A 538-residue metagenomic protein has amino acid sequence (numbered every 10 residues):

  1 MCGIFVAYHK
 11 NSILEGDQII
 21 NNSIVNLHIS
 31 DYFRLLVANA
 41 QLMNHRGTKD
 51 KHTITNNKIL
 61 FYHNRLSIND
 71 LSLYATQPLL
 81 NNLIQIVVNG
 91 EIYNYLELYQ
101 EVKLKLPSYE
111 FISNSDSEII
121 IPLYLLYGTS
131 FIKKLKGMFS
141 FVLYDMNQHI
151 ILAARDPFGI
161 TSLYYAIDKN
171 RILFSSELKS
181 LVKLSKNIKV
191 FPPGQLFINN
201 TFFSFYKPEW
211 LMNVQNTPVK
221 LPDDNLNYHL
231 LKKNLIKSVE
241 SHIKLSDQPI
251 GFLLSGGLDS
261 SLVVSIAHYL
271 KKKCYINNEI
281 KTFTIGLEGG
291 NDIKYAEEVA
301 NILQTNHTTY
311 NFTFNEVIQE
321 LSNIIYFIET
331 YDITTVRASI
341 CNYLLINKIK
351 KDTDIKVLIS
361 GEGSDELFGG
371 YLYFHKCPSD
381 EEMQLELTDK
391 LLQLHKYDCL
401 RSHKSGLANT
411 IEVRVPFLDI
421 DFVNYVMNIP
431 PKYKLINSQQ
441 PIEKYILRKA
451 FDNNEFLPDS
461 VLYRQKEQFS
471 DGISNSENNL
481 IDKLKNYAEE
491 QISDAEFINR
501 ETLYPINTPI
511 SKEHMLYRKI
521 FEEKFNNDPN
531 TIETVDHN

Functional and structural regions predicted by a protein language model:
M1-T330, K356: Cysteine-centered catalytic environments shared across enzyme families
V6, I121, I346-K350, M427 (+4 more regions): Short, amphipathic alpha-helical segments that act as regulatory/interfacial helices in nucleotide-processing proteins
K10-I13, E177-S180, D224-G251, I473-N538: Peripheral terminal appendages
Y32, I112-D116, L135, N227-L231 (+9 more regions): Hydrophobic (often cysteine-bearing) scaffold residues that line and stabilize catalytic clefts of nucleotide/cofactor
Y99, Y109-E110, I355-L385, Q393-P505: Mid-to-C-terminal catalytic subdomains of enzymes that bind/position adenosyl phosphate moieties or nucleic-acid
I119, N234, S238, V299 (+3 more regions): Amphipathic alpha-helical segments that form well-ordered structural scaffolds and often line/cohere around active
E288-I346, Y373-E382, K404-S405, N428-S438 (+1 more regions): ATP-dependent adenylate-handling ligase core
